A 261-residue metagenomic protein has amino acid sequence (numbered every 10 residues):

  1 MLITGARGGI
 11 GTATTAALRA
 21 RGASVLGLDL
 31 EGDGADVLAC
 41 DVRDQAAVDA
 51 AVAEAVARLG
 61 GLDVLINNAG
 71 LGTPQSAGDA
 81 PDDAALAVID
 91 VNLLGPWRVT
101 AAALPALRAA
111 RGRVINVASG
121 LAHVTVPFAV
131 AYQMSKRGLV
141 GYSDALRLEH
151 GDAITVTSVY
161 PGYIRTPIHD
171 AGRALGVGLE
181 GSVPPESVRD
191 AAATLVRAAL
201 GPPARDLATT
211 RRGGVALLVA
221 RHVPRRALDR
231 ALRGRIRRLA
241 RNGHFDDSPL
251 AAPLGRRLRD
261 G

Functional and structural regions predicted by a protein language model:
R7-G8: Conserved glycine-rich cofactor-binding loop
G34-Q45: Rossmann-fold cofactor-recognition segment
N68-T73: Conserved NAD(P)H cofactor-binding loop of Rossmann-fold oxidoreductase domains
S76-A77, P81-I89: Substrate-binding pocket helix/loop in short-chain dehydrogenase/reductase
T100, S135: Active-site helix of classical SDR
S119: Residue(s) in the substrate-gating loop at a strand-loop-helix junction that position the organic substrate next
R147-R212: SDR active-site lid
